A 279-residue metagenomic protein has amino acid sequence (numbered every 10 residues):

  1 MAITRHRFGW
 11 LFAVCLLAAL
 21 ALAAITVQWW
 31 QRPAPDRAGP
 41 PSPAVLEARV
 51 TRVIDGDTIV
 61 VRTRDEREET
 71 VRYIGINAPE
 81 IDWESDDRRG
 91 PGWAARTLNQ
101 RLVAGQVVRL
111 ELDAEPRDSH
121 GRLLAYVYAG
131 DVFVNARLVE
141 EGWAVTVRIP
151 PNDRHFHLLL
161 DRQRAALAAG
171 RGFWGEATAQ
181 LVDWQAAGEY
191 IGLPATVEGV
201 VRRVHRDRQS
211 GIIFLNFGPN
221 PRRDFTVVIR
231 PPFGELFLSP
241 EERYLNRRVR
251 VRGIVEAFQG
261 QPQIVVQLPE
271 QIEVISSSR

Functional and structural regions predicted by a protein language model:
A2-R279: Small beta-barrel nucleic-acid-binding modules, primarily SNase/OB-fold domains and secondarily Tudor-like barrels
